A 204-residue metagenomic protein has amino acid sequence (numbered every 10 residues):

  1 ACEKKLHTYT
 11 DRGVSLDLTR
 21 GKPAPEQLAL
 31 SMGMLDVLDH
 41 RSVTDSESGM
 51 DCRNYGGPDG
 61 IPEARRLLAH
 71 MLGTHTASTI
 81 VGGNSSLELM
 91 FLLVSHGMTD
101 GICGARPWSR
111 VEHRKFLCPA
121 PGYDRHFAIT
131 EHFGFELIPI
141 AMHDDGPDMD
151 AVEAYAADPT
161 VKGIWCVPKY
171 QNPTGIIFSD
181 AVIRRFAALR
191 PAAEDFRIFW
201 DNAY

Functional and structural regions predicted by a protein language model:
A1-E63, L67-H70: N-terminal "arm"/small-domain region of PLP-dependent enzymes with the aminotransferase-like
M50-E194: Conserved core of the PLP fold type I
I198-F199: Residue-level marker for buried hydrophobic side chains located in beta-strands that build the well-ordered beta-sheet
N202-Y204: Conserved Walker B
